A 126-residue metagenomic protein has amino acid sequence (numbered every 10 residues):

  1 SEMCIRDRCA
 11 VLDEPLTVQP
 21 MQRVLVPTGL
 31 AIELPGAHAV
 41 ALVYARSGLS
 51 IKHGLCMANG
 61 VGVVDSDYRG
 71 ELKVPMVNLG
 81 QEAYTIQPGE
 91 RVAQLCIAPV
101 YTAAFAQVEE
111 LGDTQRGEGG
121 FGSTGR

Functional and structural regions predicted by a protein language model:
S1-I5: Short, small-residue-biased leader/transition segments that mark boundaries at the very start of proteins
R6-Q19: Conserved AWS/pre-SET-to-SET junction and N-terminal core of the SET lysine methyltransferase domain, specifically
C9-V11, L25-A83, A93-Y101: Glycine-rich active-site loops that engage anionic ligands at enzyme catalytic sites
T17-V18, D65-Y68, D113: Solvent-exposed alpha-helices and their adjacent loops that cap or buttress functional pockets in soluble metabolic
R91, Y101-R126: Helix-rich terminal scaffold detector
